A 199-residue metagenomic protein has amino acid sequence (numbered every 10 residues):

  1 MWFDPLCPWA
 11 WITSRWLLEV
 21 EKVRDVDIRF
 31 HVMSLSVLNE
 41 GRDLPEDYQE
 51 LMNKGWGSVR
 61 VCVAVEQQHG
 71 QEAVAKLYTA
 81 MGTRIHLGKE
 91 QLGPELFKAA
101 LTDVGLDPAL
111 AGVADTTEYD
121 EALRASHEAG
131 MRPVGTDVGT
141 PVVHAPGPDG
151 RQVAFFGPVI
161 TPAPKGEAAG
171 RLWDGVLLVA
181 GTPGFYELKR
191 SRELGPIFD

Functional and structural regions predicted by a protein language model:
F3-L6: Short pre-active-site segment immediately N-terminal to redox-active cysteine/selenocysteine motifs in thiol-based
P8-W11, E121: A generic "alpha-helical surface" signal
W11-F97, G175-V179, E187, P196: Structural alpha/beta surface segment adjacent to cysteine/selenocysteine redox centers across thiol/disulfide enzymes
Q91-D199: C-terminal cap of thioredoxin/glutaredoxin-like
